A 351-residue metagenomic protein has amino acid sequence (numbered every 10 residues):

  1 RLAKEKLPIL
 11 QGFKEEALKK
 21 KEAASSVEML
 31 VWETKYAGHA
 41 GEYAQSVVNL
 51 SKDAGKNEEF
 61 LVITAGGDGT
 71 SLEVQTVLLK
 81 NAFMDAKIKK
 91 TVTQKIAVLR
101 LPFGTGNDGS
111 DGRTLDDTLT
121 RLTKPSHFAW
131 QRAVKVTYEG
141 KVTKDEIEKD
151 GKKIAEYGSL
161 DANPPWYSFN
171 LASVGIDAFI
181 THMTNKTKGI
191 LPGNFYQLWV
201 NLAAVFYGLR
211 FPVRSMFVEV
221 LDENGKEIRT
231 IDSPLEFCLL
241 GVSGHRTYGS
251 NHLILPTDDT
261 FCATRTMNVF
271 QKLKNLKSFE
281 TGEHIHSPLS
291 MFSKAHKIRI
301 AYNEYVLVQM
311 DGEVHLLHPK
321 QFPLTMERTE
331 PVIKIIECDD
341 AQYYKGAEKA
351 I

Functional and structural regions predicted by a protein language model:
R1-A65, L72, T76-K90: ATP/NTP phosphate-donor binding region
Q11-S25, D145-Y157, N224-K226, D340-I351: Eukaryotic N-terminal low-complexity, Ser/Thr- and Lys/Arg-rich leader segments that predominantly function as
A37-G41, D108, V269: A short acidic, often aromatic-flanked loop/helix-cap motif at beta-alpha or helix-coil junctions that lines enzyme
A40, I180, C238, G312: A residue-level signal for conserved active-site and pocket-lining positions in enzyme catalytic cores
G67-T70, F103-G106, I176, S243-G244: Short glycine-rich anion-binding loops that position phosphate/pyrophosphate groups of nucleotides and phosphorylated
E73-Q75, S110-D111, G249-S250: Short glycine-/acidic-enriched loop or helix-start segments at secondary-structure transitions that form or flank
N81-F237: Catalytic core of DAGKc-family lipid kinases
D222-D232, Y248-I351: ATP/nucleoside-binding phosphotransfer catalytic cores, i.e., glycine-rich phosphate-binding loops
